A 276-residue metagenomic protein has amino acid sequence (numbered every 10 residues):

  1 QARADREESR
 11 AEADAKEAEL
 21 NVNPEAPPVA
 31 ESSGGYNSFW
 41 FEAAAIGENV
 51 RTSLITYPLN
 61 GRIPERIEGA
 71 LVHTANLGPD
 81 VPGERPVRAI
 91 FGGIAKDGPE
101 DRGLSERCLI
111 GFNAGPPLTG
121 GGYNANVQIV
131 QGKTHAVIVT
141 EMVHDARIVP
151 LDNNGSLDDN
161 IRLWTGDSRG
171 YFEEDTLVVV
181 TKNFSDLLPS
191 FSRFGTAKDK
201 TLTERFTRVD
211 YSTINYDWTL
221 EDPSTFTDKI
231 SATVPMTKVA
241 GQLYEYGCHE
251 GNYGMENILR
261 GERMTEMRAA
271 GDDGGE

Functional and structural regions predicted by a protein language model:
Q1-E276: PEST-like low-complexity, intrinsically disordered acidic/proline/serine-rich tracts that flank trafficking/processing
